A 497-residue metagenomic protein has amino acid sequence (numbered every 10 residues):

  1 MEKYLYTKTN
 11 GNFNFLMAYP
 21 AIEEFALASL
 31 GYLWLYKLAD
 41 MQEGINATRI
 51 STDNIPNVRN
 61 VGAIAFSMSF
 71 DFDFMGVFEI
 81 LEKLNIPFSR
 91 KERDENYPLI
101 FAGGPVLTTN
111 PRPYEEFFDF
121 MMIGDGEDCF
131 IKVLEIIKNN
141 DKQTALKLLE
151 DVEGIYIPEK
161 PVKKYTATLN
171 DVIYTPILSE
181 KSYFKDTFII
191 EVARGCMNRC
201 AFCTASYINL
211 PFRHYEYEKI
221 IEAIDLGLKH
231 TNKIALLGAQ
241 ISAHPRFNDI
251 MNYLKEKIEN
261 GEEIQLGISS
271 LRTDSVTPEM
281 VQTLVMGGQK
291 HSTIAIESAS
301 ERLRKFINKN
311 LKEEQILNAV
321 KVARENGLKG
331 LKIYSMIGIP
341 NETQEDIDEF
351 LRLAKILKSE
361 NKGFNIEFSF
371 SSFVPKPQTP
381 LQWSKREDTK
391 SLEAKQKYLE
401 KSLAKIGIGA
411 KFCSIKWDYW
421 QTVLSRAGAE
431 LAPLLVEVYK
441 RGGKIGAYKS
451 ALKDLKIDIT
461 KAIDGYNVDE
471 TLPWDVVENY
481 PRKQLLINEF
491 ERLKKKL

Functional and structural regions predicted by a protein language model:
M1-L16, E24, V152-I190: N-terminal [4Fe-4S]-dependent radical SAM core
K3-Y4, F15-M17, K405-L497: Radical SAM enzyme core and accessory elements
F15-A21, A39, I177-F202, K233 (+1 more regions): N-terminal pre-triad scaffold of radical SAM enzymes
M17-E24, I224-E367: Conserved SAM/AdoMet-binding glycine-rich loop
Y32-W34, L81, E116-F118, I137-K138 (+7 more regions): Short secondary-structure boundary/capping segments
T52-P161, P380-G428, L435-G443: Glycine-rich beta-alpha loop elements in corrinoid/cobalamin-binding modules across cobalamin-dependent enzymes
N198, P245-R246, E279-M280, R302-I307 (+4 more regions): Flexible glycine/acidic-rich beta-alpha junction loops that bind and position SAM and/or redox cofactors in anaerobic
C203-K219: Iron-sulfur (Fe-S) cluster-binding segments and ferredoxin-like electron-carrier domains, especially [2Fe-2S]
